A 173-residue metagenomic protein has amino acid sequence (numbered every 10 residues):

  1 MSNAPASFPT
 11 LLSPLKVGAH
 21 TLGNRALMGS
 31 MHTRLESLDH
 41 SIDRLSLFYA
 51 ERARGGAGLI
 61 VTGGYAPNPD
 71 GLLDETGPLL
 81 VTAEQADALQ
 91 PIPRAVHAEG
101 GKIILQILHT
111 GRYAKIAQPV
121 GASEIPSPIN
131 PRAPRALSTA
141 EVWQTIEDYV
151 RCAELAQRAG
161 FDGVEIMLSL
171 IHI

Functional and structural regions predicted by a protein language model:
S2-L108, T145, A153: N-terminal capping/small domains of soluble enzymes
S30, G64-Y65, R112, A122 (+1 more regions): Gly/Ser/Thr-rich helix-start
K102, L108-F161: Non-globular sequence segments
A159-D162, I166-S169: Active-site loop segments of alpha/beta catalytic cores
I171-I173: Conserved small/polar residues in nucleotide/adenosyl-binding loops
